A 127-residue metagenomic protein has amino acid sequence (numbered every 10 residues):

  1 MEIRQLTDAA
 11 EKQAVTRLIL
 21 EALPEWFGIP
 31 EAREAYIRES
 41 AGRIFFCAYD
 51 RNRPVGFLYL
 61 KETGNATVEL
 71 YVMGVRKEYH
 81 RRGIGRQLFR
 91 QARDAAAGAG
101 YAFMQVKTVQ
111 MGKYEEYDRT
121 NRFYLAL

Functional and structural regions predicted by a protein language model:
M1-E31, Y49: Short amphipathic alpha-helix that is part of the acyltransferase structural core
V15-A22, A35, Q87, Q91 (+1 more regions): Alpha-helical elements of Rossmann-like donor-binding domains used by nucleotide-donor carbohydrate transfer enzymes
Y36-A41: Short loop/turn motifs at secondary-structure junctions and domain boundaries
C47, R53-K61, T67-G74: Conserved beta-strand in the GNAT
L70, M104-T108: Conserved hydrophobic beta-strand within the GNAT/NAT acetyltransferase core sheet that lines the active-site cleft
M73-R81, V109-G112: A short, internal acetyl-CoA/4′-phosphopantetheine-binding micro-motif in the GNAT/acyltransferase core
R81-D94, R122: Conserved acetyl-CoA-binding loop-helix of GNAT-fold acetyltransferases
R86, G98, A102, Q110-L127: Conserved active-site alpha-helix within GNAT-family acetyltransferase domains
